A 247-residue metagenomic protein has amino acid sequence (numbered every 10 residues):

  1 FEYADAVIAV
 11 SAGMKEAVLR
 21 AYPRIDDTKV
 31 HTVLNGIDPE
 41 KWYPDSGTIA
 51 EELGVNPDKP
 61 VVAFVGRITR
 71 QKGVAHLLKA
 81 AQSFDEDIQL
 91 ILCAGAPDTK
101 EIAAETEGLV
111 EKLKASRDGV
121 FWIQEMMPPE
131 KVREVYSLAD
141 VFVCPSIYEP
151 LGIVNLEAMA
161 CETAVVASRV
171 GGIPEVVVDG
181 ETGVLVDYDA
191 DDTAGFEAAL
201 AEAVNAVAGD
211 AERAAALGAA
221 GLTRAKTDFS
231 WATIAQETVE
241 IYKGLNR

Functional and structural regions predicted by a protein language model:
E2-K29, I37-K41: A short, active-site helix/loop in glycosyltransferases that binds the activated sugar's phosphate group
I8, N56-K72, L78-A81, I91-C93: Conserved donor-binding/catalytic core segment of Leloir-type glycosyltransferases
I37, V65, Q89-E107, F121-W122: Glycosyltransferase donor-sugar binding loop
Y43-V55: A short helix/loop element that forms part of the nucleotide-sugar donor recognition site in Leloir-type
A103-M126, E130: Nucleotide-activated donor-binding/catalytic signature segment of Leloir-type glycosyltransferases, i.e., the conserved
E134-A139: Short alpha-helical donor nucleotide-sugar binding micro-motif in glycosyltransferases
I147: Aromatic "clamp/platform" in nucleotide-sugar-dependent glycosyltransferases that forms part of the donor/acceptor
A164-A167, V177: Short hydrophobic beta-strand element within catalytic cores of glycosyltransferases and related nucleotide-activated
